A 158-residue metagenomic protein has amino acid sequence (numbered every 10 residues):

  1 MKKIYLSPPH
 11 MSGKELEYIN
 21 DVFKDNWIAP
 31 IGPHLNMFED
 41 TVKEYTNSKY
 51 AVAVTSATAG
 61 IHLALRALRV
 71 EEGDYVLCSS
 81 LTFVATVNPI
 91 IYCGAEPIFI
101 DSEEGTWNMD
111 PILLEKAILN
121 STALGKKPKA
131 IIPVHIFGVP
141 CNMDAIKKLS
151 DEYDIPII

Functional and structural regions predicted by a protein language model:
M1, L77-C78, I90, G105-L114: Hydrophobic, well-ordered secondary-structure scaffolds
M1-I28: N-terminal "arm"/small-domain region of PLP-dependent enzymes with the aminotransferase-like
L16, N20, K24, E39-K43 (+5 more regions): Solvent-exposed, non-membrane alpha-helical residues enriched in polar/charged side chains
I31-Y75, P89-Y92, F99-D101, A123: Phosphate-binding glycine-rich loop
T82-V87: Conserved coil-to-alpha-helix start sites within the AMP-binding
A95-M109: Beta-strand-loop-alpha-helix segment that lines the small-molecule cofactor/substrate pocket of alpha/beta enzymes
G105-I158: Active-site phosphate-binding strand-loop segment of PLP-dependent enzymes
